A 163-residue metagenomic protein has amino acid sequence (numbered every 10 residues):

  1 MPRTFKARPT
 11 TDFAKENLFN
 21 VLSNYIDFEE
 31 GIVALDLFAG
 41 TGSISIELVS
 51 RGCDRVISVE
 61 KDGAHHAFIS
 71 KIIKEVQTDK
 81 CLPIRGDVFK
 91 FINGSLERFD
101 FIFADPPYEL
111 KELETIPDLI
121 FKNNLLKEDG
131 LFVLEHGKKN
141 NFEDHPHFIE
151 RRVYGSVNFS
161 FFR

Functional and structural regions predicted by a protein language model:
M1-R163: Class I S-adenosyl-L-methionine-dependent methyltransferase catalytic core
